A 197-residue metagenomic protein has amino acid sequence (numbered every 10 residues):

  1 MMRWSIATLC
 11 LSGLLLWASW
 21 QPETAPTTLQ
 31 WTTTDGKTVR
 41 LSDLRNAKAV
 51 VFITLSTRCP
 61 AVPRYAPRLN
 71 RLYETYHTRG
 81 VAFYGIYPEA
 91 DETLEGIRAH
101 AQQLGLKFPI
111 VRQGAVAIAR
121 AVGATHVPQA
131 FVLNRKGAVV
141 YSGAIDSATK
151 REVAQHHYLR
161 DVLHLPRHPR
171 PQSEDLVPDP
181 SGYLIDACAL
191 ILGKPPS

Functional and structural regions predicted by a protein language model:
M1-S5: Positively charged n-region of N-terminal signal peptides that target proteins for export
A7-L16: Bacterial N-terminal signal peptides
A18-S42: N-terminal "domain-start" segment that seeds a small globular fold
L44-P60: Short active-site neighborhood of thiol/selenol oxidoreductases, capturing the structured segment around
S56-P67, A90-D91, A130, Y183-S197: Short, thiol/selenol-centered motifs that function as redox-active sites or metal-ligating centers
P63-L104, R112-A121: Structural microenvironment flanking redox-active thiols in thiol-disulfide oxidoreductases
H100-S142: Short, internal strand/loop/helix patches that form the active-site neighborhood or redox-interaction surface
N134-R135, V140-S197: Thiol-/selenol-based redox modules, centered on thioredoxin-like and closely related oxidoreductase domains
